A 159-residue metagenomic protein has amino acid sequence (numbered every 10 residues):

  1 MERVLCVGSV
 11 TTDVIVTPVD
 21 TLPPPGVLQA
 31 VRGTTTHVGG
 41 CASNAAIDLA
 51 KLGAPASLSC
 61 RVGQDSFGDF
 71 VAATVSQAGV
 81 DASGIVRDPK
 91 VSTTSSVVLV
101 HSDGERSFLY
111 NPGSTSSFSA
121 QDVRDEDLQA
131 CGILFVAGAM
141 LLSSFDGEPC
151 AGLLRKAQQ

Functional and structural regions predicted by a protein language model:
M1-R61, S66-V80: Glycine-rich phosphate/adenosyl-contacting loop at the front of the ribokinase-like
M1-T11, D69, A73-R87, V100-Q159: Ribokinase/PfkB-type carbohydrate-kinase core domain
V16, Q29-R32, T36, T94 (+4 more regions): Generic hydrophobic-segment detector
P23-P25, P55, P89, P112 (+1 more regions): Proline-rich intrinsically disordered, low-complexity coils
L52, V91-T94: Short, basic and Ser/Thr-rich N-terminal targeting/leader segments
C60, V86-P89: Short beta->alpha connector loops at strand-helix junctions that form conserved, small/polar/Pro-enriched
